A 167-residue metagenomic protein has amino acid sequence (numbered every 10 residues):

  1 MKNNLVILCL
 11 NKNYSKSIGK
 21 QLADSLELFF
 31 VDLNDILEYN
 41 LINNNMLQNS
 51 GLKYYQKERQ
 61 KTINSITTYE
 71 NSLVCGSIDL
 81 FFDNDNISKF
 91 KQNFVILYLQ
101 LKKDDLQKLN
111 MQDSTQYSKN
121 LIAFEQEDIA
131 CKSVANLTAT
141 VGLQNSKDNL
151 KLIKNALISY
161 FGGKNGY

Functional and structural regions predicted by a protein language model:
K2-L5, N13, Q21, S25 (+2 more regions): NTP-dependent small-molecule kinase module
L8-K12, C75: Residues at the beta-strand->loop junction immediately N-terminal to the Walker
K16: Walker A/P-loop
A23-K61: Conserved substrate/cofactor phosphate-moiety recognition/catalytic segment in nucleotide-dependent phosphotransferases
F30, L73, I96-L97: Hydrophobic beta-strand scaffold residues
Y54-N93: Glycine-rich phosphate-binding loop used to anchor ATP phosphates in small-molecule kinases, encompassing both
S77-L80, K102-D104, Q144: Short glycine-rich anion-binding loops that position phosphate/pyrophosphate groups of nucleotides and phosphorylated
Q92-K132: A glycine- and Lys/Arg-enriched "phosphate-lid" helix/loop adjacent to the NTP-binding pocket of small-molecule kinases
